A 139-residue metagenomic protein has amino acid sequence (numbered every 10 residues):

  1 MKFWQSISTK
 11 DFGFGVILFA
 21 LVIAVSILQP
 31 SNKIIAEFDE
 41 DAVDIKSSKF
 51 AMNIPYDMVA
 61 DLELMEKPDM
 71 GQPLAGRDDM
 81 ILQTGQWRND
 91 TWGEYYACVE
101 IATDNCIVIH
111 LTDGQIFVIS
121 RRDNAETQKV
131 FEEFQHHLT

Functional and structural regions predicted by a protein language model:
M1-K33: Alpha-helical transmembrane spans
K2, K10, K33, K46-K49 (+2 more regions): Context-gated lysine
K2-Q5, D57, P68, I101-T139: Terminal and domain-flanking low-complexity segments
K10-V22, D39, E63-R77: Short low-complexity stretches enriched in small and charged residues
A20-V22, I27, F38, V43-K46 (+3 more regions): Generic preference for well-ordered secondary structure
V25-Y56, E63: Conserved beta-hairpin
K46-N53, D61-D113: Non-transmembrane, membrane-adjacent beta-strand/coil modules in membrane-associated proteins and peripheral
